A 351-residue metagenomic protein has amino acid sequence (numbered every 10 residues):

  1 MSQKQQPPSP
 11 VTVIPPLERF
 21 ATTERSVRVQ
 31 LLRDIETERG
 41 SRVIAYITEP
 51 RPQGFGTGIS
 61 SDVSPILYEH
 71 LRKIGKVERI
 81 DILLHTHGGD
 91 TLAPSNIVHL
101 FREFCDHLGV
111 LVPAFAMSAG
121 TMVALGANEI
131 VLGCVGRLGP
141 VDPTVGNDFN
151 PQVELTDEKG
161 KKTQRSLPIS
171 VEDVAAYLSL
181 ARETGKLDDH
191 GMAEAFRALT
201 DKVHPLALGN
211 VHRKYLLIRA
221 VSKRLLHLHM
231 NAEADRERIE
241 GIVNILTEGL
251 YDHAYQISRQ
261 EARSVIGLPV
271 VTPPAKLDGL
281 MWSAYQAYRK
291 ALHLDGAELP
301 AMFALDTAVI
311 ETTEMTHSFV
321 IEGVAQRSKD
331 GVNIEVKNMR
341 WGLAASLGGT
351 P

Functional and structural regions predicted by a protein language model:
M1-P351: Terminal-region recognition feature
